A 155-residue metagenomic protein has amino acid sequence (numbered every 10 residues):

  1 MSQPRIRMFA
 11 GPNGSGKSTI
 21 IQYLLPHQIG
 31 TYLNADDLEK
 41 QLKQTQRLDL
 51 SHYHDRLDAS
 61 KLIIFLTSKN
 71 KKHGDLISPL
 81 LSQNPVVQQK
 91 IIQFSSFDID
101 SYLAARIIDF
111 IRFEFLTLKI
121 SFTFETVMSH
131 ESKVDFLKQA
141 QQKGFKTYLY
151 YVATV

Functional and structural regions predicted by a protein language model:
M1-P4, F115-L116: Phosphate-binding P-loop
I6-M8: Short hydrophobic/aromatic beta-strand immediately N-terminal to the Walker A/P-loop
P12-N13: The conserved Walker
G16: Conserved glycine(s) of the Walker
I20: Hydrophobic positions on the alpha1 helix immediately C-terminal to the Walker A/P-loop
Y23-P26, L137-K146: Short, surface-exposed basic-aromatic patches at helix termini and helix-loop junctions that form
L24-T117: Conserved substrate/cofactor phosphate-moiety recognition/catalytic segment in nucleotide-dependent phosphotransferases
E125-T126, Q141-V155: Conserved phosphate-donor/acceptor-positioning beta-strand/loop module used by diverse small-molecule
